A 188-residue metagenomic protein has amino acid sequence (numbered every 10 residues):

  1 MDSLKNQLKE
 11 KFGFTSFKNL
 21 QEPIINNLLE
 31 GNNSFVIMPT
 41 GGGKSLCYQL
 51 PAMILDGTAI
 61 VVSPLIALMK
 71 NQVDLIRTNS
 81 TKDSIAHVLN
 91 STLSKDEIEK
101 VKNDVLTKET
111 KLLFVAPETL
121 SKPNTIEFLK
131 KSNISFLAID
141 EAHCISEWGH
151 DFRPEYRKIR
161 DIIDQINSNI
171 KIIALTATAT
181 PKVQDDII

Functional and structural regions predicted by a protein language model:
M1-P39: Conserved pre-motif I regulatory segment
G31-L50, I60-S63, L175-T176: Walker A/P-loop
N33, G57-I60, E109-L113, N133-F136 (+1 more regions): Loop/turn-to-beta-strand initiation segments
T40, L65-I66, V115-T119, E141-A142 (+1 more regions): A short beta-strand-to-loop transition that corresponds to the Sensor-1 phosphate-sensing loop of AAA+ P-loop ATPases
G42, Q49, L93-F136, C144-H150: Conserved helix/coil segment N-terminal to the catalytic DExD/H
A52-I54, T78-T81, N103-K108, E127-S132 (+1 more regions): Conserved catalytic network of the ASCE P-loop NTPase/AAA+ motor domain
I60, I66-E118: Conserved nucleic-acid-binding Ia/Ib motif block in the N-terminal RecA-like helicase ATPase lobe
K130-I188: Post-DEXD/H (motif II) to motif III coupling segment of the RecA-like Helicase ATP-binding lobe
